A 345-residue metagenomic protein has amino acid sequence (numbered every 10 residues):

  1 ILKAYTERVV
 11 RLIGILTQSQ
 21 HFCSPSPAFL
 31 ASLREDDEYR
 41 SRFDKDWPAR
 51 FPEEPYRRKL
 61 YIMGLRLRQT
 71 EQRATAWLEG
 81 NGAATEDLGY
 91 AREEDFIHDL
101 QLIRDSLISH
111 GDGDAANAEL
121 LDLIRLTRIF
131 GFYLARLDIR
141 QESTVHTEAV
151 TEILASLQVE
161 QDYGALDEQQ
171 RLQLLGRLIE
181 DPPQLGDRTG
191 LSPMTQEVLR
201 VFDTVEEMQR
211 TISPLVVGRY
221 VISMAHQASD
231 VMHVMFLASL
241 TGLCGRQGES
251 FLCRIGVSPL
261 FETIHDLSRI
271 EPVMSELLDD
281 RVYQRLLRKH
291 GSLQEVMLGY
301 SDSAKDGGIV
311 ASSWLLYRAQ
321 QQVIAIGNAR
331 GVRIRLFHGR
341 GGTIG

Functional and structural regions predicted by a protein language model:
I1, I124-T127, R136-D138, L178-I344: Conserved alpha/beta-domain cores
I1-D44, Q320-G345: Structured mid-domain segments that build the active-site/substrate or prosthetic-cofactor binding neighborhood
T6, V10-H21, I108, D112 (+6 more regions): Hydrophobic/aromatic-lined pockets within catalytic cores
G14-T211: Extended, charge-enriched "interface" segments that sit outside catalytic cores
